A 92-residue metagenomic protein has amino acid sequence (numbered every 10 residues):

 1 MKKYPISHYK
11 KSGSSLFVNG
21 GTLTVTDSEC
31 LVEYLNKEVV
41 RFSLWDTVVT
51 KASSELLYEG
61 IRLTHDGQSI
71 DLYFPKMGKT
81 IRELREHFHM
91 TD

Functional and structural regions predicted by a protein language model:
M1-L23, E83: Anionic N-terminal interaction surfaces
K2, V39-D92: Acidic, Ser/Thr- and proline-rich intrinsically disordered linker/docking segments of eukaryotic scaffolds
Y9, E33-L35, T64: A generic structural motif
S14-Y58: Phosphoinositide-binding peripheral membrane targeting modules
